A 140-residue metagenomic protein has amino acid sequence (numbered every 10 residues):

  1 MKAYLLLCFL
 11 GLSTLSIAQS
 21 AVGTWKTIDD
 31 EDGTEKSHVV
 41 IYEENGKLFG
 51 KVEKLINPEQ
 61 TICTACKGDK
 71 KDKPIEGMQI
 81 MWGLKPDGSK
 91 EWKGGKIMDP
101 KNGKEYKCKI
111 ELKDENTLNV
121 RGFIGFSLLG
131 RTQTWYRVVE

Functional and structural regions predicted by a protein language model:
M1-L5: Positively charged n-region of N-terminal signal peptides that target proteins for export
L6-S13: Bacterial N-terminal signal peptides
T14-S20: Sec/Tat signal peptide C-region and signal peptidase I cleavage site
S20-T34, Q133-E140: K/E-rich alpha-helical interaction surfaces of small helical-bundle regulatory domains
D29, T34-D99, E105-Y106, E140: Central antiparallel beta-sheet cores of small beta-barrel/beta-sandwich binding domains
D30-D32, P100, E111, G125-F126: Short polar/acidic secondary-structure junctions
E44, K113-D114: Structural motif
E115-T117, I124-E140: Edge beta-strand at a domain terminus
